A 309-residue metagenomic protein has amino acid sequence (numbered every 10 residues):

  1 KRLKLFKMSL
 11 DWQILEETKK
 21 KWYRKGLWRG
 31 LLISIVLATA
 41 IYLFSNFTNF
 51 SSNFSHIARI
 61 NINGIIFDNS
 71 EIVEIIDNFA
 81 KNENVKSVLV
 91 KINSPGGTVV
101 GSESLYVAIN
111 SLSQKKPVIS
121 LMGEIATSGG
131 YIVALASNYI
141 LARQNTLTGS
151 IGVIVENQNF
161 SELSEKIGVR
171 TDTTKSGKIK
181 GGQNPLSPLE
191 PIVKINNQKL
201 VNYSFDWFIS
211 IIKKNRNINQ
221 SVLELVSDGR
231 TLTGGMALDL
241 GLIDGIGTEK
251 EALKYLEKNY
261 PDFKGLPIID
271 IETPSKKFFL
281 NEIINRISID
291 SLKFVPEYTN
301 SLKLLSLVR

Functional and structural regions predicted by a protein language model:
R2-S120, I125-A126, S137-R143, E156-R309: N-terminal organellar transit peptides
A126-G129, L147-I151: Short gly/pro/ser/thr-enriched loop/turn and capping motifs at secondary-structure boundaries
